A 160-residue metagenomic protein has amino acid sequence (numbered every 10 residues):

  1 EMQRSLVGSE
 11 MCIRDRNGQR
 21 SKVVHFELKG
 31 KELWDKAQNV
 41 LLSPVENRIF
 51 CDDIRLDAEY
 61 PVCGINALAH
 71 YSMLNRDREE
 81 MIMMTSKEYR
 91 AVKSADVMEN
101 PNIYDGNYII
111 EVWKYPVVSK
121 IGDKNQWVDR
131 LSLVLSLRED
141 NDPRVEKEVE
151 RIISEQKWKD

Functional and structural regions predicted by a protein language model:
E1-G8, C12-D15: Single conserved hydrophobic/aromatic residue that forms the stacking wall/gate of nucleotide- or nucleobase-binding
R14-L41: Short, cationic-aromatic polyanion-contact patches
D35-D160: Long, low-complexity, charge-rich intrinsically disordered regions
